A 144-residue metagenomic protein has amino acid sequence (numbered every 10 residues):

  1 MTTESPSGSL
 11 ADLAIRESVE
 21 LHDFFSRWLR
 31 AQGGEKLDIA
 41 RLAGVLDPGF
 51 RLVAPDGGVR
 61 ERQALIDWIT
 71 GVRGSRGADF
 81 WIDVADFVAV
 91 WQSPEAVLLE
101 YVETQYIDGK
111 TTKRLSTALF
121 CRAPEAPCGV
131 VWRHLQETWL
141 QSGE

Functional and structural regions predicted by a protein language model:
T2-K36, R51-E144: A beta-strand edge to alpha-helix "cap/lid" segment located at domain peripheries
